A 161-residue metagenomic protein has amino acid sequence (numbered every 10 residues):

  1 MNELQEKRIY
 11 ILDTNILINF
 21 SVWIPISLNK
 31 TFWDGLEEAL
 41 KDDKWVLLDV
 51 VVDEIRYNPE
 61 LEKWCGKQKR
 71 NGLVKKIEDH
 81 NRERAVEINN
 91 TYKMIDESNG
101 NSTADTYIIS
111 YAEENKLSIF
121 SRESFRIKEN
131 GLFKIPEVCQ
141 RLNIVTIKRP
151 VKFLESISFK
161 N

Functional and structural regions predicted by a protein language model:
M1-L47, E54-K67: Short, well-structured N-terminal submotif of metal-dependent ribonuclease cores
N2-L4, S21, F125-N161: Acidic, PIN/NYN-like endoribonuclease modules and their adjacent C-terminal/linker elements
E38-D42, K67-L73, Q140-I147: Structural alpha-beta junctions
K44, E113-K116, N143: Residue-level detector of structured alpha->beta connecting loops
L47-L48, A104: Replace "coordinates the UDP/GDP/TDP-sugar" with "coordinates nucleotide-activated sugar donors
D49-N99: PIN-domain endoribonuclease scaffold, especially VapC-family toxins
I77-E137: Active-site neighborhoods of divalent-metal-dependent phosphate/nucleic-acid chemistry enzymes
